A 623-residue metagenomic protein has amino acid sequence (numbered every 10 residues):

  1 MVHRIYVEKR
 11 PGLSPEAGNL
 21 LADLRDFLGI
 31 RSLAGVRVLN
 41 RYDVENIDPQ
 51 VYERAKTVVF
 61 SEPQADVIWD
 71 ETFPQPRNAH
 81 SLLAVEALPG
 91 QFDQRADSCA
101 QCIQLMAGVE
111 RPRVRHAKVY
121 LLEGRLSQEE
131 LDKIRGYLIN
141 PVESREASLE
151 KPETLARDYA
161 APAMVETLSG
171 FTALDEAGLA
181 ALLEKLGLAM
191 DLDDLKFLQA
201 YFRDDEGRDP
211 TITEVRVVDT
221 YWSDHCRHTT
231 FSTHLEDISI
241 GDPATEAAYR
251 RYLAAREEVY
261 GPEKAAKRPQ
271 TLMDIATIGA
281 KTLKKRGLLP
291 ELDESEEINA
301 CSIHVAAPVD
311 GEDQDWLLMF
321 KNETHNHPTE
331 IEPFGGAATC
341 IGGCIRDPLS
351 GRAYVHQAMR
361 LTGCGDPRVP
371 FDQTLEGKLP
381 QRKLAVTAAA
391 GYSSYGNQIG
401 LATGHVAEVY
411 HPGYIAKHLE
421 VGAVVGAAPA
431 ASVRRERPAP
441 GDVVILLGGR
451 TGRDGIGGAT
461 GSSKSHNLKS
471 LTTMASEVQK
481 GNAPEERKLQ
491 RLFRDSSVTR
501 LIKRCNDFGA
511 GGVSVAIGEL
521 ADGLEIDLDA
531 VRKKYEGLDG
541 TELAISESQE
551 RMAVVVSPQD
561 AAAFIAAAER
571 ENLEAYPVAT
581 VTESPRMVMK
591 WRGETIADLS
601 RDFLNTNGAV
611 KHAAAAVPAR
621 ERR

Functional and structural regions predicted by a protein language model:
M1-N467, L471-E485, F493-V498, V513 (+5 more regions): Core nucleic-acid recognition elements
C344, A431-R434, C505, D539-E542 (+1 more regions): Short beta-alpha junctions and helix-cap segments that line functional grooves
Q490-E519, A561-E574: Functional cores that coordinate and move charged inorganic groups
L528-D539: Generic long, charged, amphipathic alpha-helical segments
S548: The conserved glycine-aromatic submotif of the RRM
R551-M552: Conserved beta-strand-centric core segments of catalytic alpha/beta enzyme folds
